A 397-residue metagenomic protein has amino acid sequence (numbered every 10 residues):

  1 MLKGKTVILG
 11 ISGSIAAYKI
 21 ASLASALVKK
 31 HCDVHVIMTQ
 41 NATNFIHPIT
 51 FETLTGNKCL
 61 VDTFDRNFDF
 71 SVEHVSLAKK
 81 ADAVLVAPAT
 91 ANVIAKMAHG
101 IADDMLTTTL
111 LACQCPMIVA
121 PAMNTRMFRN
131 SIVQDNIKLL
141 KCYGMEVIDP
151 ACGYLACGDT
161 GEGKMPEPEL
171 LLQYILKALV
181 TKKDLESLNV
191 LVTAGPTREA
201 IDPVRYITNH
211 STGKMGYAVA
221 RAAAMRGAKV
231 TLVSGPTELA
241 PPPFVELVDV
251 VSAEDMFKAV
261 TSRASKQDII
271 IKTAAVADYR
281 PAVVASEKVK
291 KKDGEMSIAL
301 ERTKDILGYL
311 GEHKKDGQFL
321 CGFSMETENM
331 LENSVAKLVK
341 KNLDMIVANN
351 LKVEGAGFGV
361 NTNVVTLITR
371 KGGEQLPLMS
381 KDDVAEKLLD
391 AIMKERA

Functional and structural regions predicted by a protein language model:
M1-I118, N124-G213, Y217-A397: A cross-family phosphate/adenosyl-ligand binding-site feature
